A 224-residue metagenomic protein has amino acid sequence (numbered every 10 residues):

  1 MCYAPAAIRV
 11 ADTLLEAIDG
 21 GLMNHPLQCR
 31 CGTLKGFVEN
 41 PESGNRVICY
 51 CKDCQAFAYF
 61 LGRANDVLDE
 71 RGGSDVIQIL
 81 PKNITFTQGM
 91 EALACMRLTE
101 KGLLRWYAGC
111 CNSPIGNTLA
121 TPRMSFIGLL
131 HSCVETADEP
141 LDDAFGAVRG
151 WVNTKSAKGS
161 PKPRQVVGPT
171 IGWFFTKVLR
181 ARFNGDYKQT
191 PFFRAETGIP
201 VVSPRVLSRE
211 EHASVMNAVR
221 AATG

Functional and structural regions predicted by a protein language model:
A6-L15: N-terminal polybasic/positive-inside topogenic patches
L14-Q28, L34-G224: A short Gly-Trp-Pro
